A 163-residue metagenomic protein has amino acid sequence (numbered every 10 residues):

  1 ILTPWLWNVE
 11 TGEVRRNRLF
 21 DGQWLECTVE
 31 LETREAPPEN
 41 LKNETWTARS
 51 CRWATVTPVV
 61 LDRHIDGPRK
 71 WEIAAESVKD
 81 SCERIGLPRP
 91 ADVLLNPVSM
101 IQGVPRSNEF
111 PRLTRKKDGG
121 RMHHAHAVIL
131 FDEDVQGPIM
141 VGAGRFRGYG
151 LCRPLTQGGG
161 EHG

Functional and structural regions predicted by a protein language model:
I1-G163: RNA-interacting cores
